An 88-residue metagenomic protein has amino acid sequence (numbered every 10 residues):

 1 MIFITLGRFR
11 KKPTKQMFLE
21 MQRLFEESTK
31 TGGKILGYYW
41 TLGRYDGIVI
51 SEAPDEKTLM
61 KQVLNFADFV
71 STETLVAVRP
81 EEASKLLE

Functional and structural regions predicted by a protein language model:
M1-T31, L36, T41-Y45, V78-E88: Short S/T/G/P-rich N-terminal loop/turn motif that feeds into the first structured element of a domain
G7-F9, V49-P54: Short beta-strand-to-loop capping motifs
E52-P80: An amphipathic, aromatic/His-enriched active-site/gating alpha helix that lines ligand/cofactor pockets
